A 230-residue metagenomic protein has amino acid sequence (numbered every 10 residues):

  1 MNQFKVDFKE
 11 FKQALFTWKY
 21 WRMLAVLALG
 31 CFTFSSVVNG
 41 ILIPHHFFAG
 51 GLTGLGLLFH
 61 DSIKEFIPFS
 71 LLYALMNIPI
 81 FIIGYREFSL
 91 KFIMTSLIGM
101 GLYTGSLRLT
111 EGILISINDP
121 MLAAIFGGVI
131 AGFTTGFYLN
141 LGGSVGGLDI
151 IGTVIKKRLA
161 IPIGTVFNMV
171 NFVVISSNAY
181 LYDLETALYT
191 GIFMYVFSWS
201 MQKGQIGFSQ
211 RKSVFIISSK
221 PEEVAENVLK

Functional and structural regions predicted by a protein language model:
N2-P221: Core subunits and conserved enzymes of cellular information-processing and envelope-translocation systems across
S219-K230: Short amphipathic alpha-helix segments
